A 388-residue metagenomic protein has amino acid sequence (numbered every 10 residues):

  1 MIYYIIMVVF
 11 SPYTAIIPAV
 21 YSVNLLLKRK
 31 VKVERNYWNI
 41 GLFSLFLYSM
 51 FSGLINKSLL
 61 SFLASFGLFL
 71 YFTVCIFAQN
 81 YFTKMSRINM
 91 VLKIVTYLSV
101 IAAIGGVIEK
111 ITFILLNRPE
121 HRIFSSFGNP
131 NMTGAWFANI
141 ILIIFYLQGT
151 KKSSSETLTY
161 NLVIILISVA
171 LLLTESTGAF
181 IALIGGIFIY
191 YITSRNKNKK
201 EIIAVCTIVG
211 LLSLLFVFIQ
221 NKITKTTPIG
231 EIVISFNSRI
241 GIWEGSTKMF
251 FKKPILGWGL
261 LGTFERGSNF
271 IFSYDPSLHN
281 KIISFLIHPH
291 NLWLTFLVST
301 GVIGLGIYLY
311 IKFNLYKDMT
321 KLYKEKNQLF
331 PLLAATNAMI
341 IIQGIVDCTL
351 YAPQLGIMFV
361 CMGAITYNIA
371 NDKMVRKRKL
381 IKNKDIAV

Functional and structural regions predicted by a protein language model:
M1-L54, L59-L60, T73, N80-T96 (+3 more regions): Transmembrane signal-anchor hairpin modules in multi-pass inner-membrane enzymes, especially those that act on
V9-K28, S65-C75, T133-I141, I181-F188 (+2 more regions): Membrane-embedded alpha-helical segments of multi-pass membrane proteins, especially the transmembrane helices
P18-L25, L329-V388: Transmembrane alpha-helices of multi-pass inner-membrane enzymes
Y21, M50, T73, N89-R118 (+8 more regions): Alpha-helical transmembrane segments of multi-pass inner-membrane proteins
K30, T159, F188, I192 (+2 more regions): Hydrophobic transmembrane alpha-helices and their immediate junctions
I104, K110, L173, T193-F236 (+2 more regions): A membrane-periplasm/extracellular boundary helix in multi-pass inner-membrane enzymes that assemble envelope glycans
S168, L278-M319, I342: A conserved mid-to-late transmembrane alpha helix and its immediate loop/hinge that forms the functional core
V233-N237, G241-E244, G259-T300: Long extracytoplasmic/lumenal interhelical loops at the membrane interface of multi-pass membrane proteins
